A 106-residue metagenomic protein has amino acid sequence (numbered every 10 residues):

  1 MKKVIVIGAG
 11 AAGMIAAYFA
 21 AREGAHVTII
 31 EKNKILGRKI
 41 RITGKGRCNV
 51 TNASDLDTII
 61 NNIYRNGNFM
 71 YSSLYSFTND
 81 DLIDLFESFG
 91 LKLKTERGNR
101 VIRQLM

Functional and structural regions predicted by a protein language model:
K2-I29: N-terminal Rossmann-like FAD-binding beta1-loop-alpha1 element of flavoenzymes
G13-I15, L36-K39: Short N-terminal binding/cap micro-motifs at the start of the first secondary-structure element
R38-M106: Conserved N-terminal/central alpha/beta ligand/cofactor-binding core
